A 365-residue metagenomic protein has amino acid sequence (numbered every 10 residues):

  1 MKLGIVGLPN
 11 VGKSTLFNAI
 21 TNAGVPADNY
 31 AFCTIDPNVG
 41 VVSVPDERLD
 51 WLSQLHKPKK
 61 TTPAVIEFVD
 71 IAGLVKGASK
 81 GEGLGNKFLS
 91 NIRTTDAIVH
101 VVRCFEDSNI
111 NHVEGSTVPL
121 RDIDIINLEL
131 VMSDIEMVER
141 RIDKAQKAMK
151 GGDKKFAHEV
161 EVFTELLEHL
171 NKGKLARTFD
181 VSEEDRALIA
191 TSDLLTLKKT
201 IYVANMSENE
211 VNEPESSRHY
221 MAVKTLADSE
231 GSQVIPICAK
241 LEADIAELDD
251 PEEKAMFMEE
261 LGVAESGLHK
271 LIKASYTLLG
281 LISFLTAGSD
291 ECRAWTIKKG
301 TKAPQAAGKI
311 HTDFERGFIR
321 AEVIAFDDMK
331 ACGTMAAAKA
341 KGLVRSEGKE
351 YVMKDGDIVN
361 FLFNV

Functional and structural regions predicted by a protein language model:
M1-N111, E139-R140, K144-A145: Conserved G1/Walker A P-loop phosphate-binding module
K2-V6, F17, K144-V352, V359-V365: C-terminal-of-GTPase-core extension/linker across diverse P-loop GTPases
S14, A31, E67, F105 (+5 more regions): Generic signal for short, ordered secondary-structure residues within or immediately flanking folded domains
A23-A31, N38-G40, R48-W51, K80 (+8 more regions): Glycine-rich, flexible loop/turn motifs
F32, D46-L49, T62-F68, E82-D96 (+8 more regions): Amphipathic alpha-helical transducer elements in NTP-driven molecular machines
G40-P45, A72-E82, R93-F156, H169-S182 (+1 more regions): Conserved Switch II/interswitch segment of TRAFAC-class P-loop GTPases
